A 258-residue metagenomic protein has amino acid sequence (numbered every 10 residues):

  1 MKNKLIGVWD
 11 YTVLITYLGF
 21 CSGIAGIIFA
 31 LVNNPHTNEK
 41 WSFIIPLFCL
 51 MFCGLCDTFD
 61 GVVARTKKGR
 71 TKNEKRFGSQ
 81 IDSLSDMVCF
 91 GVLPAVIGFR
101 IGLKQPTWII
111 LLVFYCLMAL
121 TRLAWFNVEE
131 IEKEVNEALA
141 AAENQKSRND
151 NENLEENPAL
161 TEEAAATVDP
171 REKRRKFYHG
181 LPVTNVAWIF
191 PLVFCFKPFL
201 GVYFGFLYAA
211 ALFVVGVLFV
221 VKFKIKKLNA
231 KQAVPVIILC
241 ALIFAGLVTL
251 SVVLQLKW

Functional and structural regions predicted by a protein language model:
M1-G61, L218-W258: Topogenic membrane-insertion module of multi-pass membrane proteins
I6-L14, R76-L84, K173-G180, L228-K231: Short, amphipathic, aromatic/basic-enriched membrane-interface segments that mark the entry/exit of transmembrane
Y11, I15-C21, C49-F52, V88-G91 (+6 more regions): Lipid-exposed faces of alpha-helical membrane segments in multi-pass integral membrane proteins
V13-Y17, T66-F126, F194: Multi-pass membrane catalytic core of lipid/isoprenoid biosynthesis enzymes
A25-L47, V88, P94-V113, V193-L207 (+1 more regions): Helix-coil boundary and interhelical linker segments in multi-pass alpha-helical membrane proteins
D57, C116-E129, F213-K226: Transmembrane alpha-helical segments that form the membrane-embedded catalytic/substrate-channel core of multi-pass
G61-E74, E132-E137: Membrane-helix interface/capping segments
V135-W258: C-terminal membrane-associated helical module and adjoining short loops/tails
